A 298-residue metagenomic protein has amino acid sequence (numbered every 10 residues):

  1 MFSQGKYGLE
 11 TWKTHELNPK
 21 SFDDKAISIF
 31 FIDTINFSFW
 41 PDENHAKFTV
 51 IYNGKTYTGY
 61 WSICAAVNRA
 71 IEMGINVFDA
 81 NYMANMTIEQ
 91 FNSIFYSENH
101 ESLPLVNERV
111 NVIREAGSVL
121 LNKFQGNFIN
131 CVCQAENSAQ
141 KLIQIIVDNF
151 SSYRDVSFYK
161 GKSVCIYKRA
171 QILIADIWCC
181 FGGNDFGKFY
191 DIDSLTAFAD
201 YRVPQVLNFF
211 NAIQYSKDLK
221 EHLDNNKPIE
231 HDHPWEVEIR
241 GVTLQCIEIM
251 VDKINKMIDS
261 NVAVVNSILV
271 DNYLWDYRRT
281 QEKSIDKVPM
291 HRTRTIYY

Functional and structural regions predicted by a protein language model:
M1-C165, Q214, R278-Y298: Phosphate/adenylate-binding glycine loop and adjacent helical scaffold
I27, R109, L142, I166 (+3 more regions): Alpha-helical structural motif
I145-F198: Long, positively charged binding patches that form subdomain-scale interaction surfaces for polyanionic ligands
A175-Y298: Accessory, usually C-terminal, subdomains that scaffold auxiliary metal cofactors
